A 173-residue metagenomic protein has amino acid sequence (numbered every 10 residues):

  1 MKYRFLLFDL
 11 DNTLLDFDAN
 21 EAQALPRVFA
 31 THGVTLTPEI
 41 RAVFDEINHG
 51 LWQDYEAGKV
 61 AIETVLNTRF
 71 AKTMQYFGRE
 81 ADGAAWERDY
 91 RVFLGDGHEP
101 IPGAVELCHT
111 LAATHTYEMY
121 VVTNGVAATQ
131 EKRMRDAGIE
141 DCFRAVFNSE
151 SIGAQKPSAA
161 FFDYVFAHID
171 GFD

Functional and structural regions predicted by a protein language model:
M1, A113-Y117, H168-D173: Glycine-rich phosphate-binding loop signature in dinucleotide/nucleotide-binding domains
K2-P102: N-terminal helical cap/lid subdomain that shapes the substrate entry/recognition surface in HAD-like hydrolases
L14, T129-Q130, F161: Conserved short alpha-helix immediately C-terminal to the canonical SAM/SAH-binding motif I of Rossmann-like
V28, T73, L111-T114, I169: Hydrophobic helix-cap positions at the C-terminus of alpha-helices in RecA-like/P-loop ATPase nucleotide-binding cores
E80, E140-R144, F172: Conserved H-loop
A85-E87, F93-P100, A104-A137, F143-S149 (+1 more regions): Substrate-recognition element of Asp-dependent hydrolases with the DxDx(T/V) motif
Q155-D173: Conserved Lys-Pro-Asp/Glu-containing loop-to-beta segment of HAD-superfamily phosphomonoesterases, centered on
